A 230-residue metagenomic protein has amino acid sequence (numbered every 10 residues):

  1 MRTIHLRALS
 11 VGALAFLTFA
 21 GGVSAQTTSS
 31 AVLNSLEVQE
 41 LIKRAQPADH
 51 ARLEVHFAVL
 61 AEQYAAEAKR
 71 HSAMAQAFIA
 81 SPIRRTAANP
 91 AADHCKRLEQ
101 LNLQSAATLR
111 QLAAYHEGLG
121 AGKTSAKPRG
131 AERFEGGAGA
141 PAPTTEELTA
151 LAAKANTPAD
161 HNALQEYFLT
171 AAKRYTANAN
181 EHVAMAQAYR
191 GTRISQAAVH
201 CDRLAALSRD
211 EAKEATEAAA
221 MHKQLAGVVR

Functional and structural regions predicted by a protein language model:
R2-V11: Bacterial N-terminal signal peptides that target proteins for export
S10-A20: Bacterial N-terminal signal peptides
S24-A73, A77, D93, R97-Q100 (+1 more regions): Immediate post-signal-peptide N-terminus of mature secreted/exported proteins
T27-V32, L36, E117, A121-T124 (+5 more regions): OB-fold and OB-like single-stranded nucleic-acid-recognition modules and their adjacent interaction interfaces
L36, L41, E67-H94, T145-T149 (+1 more regions): Short E/K-rich amphipathic alpha-helical oligomerization segments
A45, Y115-G191: Extended amphipathic alpha-helical interaction segments
H50, F57, A61-Y64, A68-I79 (+7 more regions): Non-transmembrane amphipathic alpha-helical segments
C95-K123, Y175, L207-R230: Amphipathic alpha-helical coiled-coil segments
